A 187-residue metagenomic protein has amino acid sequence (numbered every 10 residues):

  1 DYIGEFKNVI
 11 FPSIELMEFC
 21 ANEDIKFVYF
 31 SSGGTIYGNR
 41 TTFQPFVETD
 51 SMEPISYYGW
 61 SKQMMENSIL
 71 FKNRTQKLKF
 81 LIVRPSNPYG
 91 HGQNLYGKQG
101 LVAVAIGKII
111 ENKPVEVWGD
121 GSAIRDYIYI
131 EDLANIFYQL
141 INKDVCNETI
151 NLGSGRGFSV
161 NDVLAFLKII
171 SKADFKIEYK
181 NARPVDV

Functional and structural regions predicted by a protein language model:
D1-N8: NAD(P)H-binding glycine-rich loop region in Rossmannoid oxidoreductase-like domains and their noncatalytic homologs
E5, F43, P54-S61, P85 (+4 more regions): The catalytic Tyr-centered alpha-helix of NAD(P)H-dependent dehydrogenases
S13-I14, Q63-L70, A103-I106, N135: Conserved active-site helix of classical SDR/Rossmann-fold NAD(P)-dependent CH-OH oxidoreductases
I14-I55: Conserved Rossmann-fold NAD(P)-dependent oxidoreductase catalytic core, especially the SDR/UDP-sugar
T35-I36, P88-G90, L133: Conserved sequence/active-site signature of Rossmann-fold short-chain dehydrogenase/reductase
S51, F80-N94, V104-I128, N151: A conserved pocket-lining segment of Rossmann-fold NAD(P)-dependent short-chain dehydrogenase/reductase
E53-S86, I109-I110: Active-site Tyr-X1-5-Lys
I110-V187: C-terminal substrate-binding subdomain of Rossmann-fold SDR/epimerase-dehydratase oxidoreductases
